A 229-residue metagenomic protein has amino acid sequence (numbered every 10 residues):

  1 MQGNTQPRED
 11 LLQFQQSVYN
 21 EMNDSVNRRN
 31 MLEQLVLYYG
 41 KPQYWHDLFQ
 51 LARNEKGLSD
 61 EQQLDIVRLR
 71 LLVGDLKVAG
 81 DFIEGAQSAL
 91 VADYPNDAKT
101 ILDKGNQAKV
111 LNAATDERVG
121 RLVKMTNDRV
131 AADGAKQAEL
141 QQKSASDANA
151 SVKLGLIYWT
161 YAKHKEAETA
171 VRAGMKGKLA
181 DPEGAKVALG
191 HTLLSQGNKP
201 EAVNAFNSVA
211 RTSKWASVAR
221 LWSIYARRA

Functional and structural regions predicted by a protein language model:
M1, D24-Y38, S59-V73, D97-N106 (+3 more regions): Alpha-helical repeat scaffolds
G3-F14, N23-R29, Y38-F49, S59-L64 (+6 more regions): Generic helix N-cap/helix-start motif at coil->alpha-helix transitions
Y19, A52-R53, S88-A89, Y158 (+2 more regions): Residue at a conserved register position within TPR or TPR-like alpha-solenoid repeats
M22, E55-K56, A92, Y161 (+1 more regions): Structural motif corresponding to the intra-repeat A-B loop/turn of tetratricopeptide repeats
G80, A89, I101, G105-A108 (+2 more regions): Flexible, glycine-rich surface segments
S88-A92, A205: Second-shell loop/turn segments in exported
S146-A229: C-terminal soluble interaction/assembly domains
